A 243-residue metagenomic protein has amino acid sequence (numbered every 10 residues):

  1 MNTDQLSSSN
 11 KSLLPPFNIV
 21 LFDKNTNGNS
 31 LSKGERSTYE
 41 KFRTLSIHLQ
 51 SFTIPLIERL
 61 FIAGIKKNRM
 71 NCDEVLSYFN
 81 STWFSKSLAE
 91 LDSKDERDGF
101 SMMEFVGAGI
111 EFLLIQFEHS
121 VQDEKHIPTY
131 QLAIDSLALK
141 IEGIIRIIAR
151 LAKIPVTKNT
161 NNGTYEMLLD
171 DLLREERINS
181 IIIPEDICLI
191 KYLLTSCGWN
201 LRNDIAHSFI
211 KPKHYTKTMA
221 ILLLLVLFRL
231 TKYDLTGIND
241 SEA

Functional and structural regions predicted by a protein language model:
D4-Q131: Charged alpha-helical initiation segments
S77, E104-G107, L139-I147, C188 (+2 more regions): Feature representing long, continuous alpha-helical segments
G99-G107, I127, Q131-L139, T195-W199 (+1 more regions): Conserved structured core elements
A108-E111, I115, L139, G143 (+1 more regions): Short, hydrophobic/amphipathic alpha-helical patches that form generic packing surfaces within helical domains
L113, H126-L151: C-terminal substrate/ligand-recognition segments
F117, I141-I148, A152, F209 (+1 more regions): A generic secondary-structure signal for well-formed alpha-helical elements
I144-I190: Flexible secondary-structure boundary motifs
C188-A243: Charge-enriched, short contiguous segments at helix-coil
